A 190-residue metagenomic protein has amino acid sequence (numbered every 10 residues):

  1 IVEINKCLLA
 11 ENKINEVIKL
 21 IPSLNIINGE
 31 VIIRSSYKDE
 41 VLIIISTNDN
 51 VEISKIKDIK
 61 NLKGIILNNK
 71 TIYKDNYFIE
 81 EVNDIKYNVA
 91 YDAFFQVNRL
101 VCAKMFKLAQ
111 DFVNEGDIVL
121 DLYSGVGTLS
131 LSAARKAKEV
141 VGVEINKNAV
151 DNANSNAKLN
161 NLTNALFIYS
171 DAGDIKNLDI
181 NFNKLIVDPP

Functional and structural regions predicted by a protein language model:
I1-I4, V41-I43, V89: Short small-residue beta-strand/loop micro-motif enriched in glycine and branched aliphatics
I1-N28: Extended interfacial segments that mediate partner engagement and assembly in macromolecular machines
A10, N48-P190: Rossmann-like S-adenosyl-L-methionine
R34-S36: Structural signature of eukaryotic scaffold interfaces centered on beta-propeller domains
